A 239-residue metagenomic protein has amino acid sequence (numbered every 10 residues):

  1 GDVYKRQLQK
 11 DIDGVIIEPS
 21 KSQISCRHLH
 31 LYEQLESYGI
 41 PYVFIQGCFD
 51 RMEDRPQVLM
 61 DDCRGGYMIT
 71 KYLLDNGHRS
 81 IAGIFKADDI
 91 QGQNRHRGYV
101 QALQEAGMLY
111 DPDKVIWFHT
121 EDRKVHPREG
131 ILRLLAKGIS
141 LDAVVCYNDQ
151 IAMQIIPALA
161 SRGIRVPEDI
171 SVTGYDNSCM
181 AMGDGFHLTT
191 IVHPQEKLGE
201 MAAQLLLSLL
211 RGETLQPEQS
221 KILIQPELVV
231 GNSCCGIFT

Functional and structural regions predicted by a protein language model:
G1-Y4: Short, small-residue-biased leader/transition segments that mark boundaries at the very start of proteins
D11-S22, V43, A82-F85, G138-Q150 (+1 more regions): Periplasmic-binding protein-like
E18-R64, Q150, D176-L188: Flexible loop/hinge segments that line or gate small-molecule binding clefts
P19, K114-K124: Short beta->alpha junction loops
P56-G83, Q93, R97, K124-R133 (+2 more regions): Hydrophobic alpha-helical segments within soluble ligand-binding/sensing domains
Y67-G107, E218-C234: An alpha-beta-alpha
S80, Y110-K114, V166-S171: Short acidic capping loops at alpha-helix termini that bridge into adjacent secondary structure
R128-T239: Flexible loop/turn connectors
